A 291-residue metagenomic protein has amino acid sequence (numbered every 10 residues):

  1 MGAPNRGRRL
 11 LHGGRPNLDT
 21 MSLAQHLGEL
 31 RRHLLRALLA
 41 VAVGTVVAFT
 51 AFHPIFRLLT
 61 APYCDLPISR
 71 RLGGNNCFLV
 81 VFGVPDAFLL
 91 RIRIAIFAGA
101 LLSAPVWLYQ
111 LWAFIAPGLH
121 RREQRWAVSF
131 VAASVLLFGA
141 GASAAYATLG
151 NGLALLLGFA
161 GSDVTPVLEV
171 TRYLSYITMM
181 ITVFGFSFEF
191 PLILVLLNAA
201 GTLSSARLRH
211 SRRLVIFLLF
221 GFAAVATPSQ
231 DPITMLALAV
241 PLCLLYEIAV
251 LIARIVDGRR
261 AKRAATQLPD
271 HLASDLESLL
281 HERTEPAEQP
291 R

Functional and structural regions predicted by a protein language model:
M1-R291: Membrane topogenic/interface segments and analogous intrinsically disordered interaction regions
